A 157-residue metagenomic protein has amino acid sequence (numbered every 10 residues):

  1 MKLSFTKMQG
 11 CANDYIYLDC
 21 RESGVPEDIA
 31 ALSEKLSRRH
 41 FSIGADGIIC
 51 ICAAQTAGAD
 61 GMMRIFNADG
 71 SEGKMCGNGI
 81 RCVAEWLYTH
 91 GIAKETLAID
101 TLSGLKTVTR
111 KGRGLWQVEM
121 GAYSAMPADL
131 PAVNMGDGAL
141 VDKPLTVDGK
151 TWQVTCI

Functional and structural regions predicted by a protein language model:
M1-R113: A glycine-rich beta-to-alpha transition motif near the start of alpha/beta enzyme domains, typified by
D100-I157: ATP-dependent small-molecule kinase catalytic core of the GHMP/sugar-kinase superfamily and closely related
